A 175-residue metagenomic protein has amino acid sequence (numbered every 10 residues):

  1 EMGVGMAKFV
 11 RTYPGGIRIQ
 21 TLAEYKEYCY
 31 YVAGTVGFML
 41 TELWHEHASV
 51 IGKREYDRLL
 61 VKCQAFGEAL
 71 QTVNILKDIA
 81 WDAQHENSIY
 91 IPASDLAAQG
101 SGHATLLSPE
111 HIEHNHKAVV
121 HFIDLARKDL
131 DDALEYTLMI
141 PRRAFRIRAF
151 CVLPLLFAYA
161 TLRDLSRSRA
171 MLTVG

Functional and structural regions predicted by a protein language model:
E1-A69, W81-G175: Catalytic cores of Mg2+-dependent Asp-rich isoprenoid enzymes
